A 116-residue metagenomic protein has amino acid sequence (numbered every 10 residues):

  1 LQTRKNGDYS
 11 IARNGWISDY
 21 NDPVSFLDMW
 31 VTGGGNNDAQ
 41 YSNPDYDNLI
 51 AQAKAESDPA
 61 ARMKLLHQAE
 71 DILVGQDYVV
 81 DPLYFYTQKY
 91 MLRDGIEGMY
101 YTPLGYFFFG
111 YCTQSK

Functional and structural regions predicted by a protein language model:
T3-K116: Detector for C-terminal structural segments
